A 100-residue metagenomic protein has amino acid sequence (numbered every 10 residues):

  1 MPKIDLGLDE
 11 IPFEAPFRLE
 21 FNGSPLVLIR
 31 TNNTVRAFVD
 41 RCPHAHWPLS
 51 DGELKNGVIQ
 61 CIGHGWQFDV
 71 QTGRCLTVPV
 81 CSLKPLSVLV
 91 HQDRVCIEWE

Functional and structural regions predicted by a protein language model:
M1-N56, R74, K84-E100: N-terminal pre-ligand scaffold of iron-sulfur
C42, C61-H64: Short cysteine clusters
P79: Glycine/small-residue-rich loop that forms an oxyanion/phosphate-binding "nest" at active or ligand-binding sites
